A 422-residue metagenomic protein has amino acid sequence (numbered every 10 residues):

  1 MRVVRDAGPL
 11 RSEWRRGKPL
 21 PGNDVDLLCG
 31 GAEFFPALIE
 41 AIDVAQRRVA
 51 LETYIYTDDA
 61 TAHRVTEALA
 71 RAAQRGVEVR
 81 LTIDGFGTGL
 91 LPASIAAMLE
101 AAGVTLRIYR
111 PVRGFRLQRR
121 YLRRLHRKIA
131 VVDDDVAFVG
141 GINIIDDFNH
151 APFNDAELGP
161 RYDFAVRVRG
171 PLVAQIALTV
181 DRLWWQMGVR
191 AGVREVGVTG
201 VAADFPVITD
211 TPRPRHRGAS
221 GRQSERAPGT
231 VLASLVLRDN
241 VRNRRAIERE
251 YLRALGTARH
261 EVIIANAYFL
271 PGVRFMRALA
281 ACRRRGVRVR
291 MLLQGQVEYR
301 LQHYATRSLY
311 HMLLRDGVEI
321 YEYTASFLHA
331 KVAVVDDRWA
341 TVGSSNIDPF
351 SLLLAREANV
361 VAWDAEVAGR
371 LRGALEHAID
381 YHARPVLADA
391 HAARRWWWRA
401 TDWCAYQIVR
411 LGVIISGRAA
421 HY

Functional and structural regions predicted by a protein language model:
M1-Y422: Charged, low-complexity intrinsically disordered terminal segments
